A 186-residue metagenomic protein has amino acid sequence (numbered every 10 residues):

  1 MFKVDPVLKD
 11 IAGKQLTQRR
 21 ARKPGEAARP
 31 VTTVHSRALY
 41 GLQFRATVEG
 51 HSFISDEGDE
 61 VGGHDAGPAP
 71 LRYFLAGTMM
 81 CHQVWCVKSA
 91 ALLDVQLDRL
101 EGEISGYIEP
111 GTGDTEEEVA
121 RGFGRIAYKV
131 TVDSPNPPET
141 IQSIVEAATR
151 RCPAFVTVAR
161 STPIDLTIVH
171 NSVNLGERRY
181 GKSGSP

Functional and structural regions predicted by a protein language model:
M1-A76, K88-P186: Extended beta-strand/beta-hairpin segments
G77-H82: Alpha-helical metal-binding/catalytic segments enriched in His/Glu/Asp
Q83, V87: Aromatic- and glycine-enriched beta-alpha-beta binding-site module
